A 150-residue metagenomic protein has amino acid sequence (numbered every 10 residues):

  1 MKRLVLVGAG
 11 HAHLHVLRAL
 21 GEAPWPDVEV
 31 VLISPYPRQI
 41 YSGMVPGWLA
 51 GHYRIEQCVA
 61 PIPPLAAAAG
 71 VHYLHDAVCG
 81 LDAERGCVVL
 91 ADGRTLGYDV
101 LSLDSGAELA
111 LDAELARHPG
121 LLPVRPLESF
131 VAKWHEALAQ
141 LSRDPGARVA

Functional and structural regions predicted by a protein language model:
M1-H72, A150: Beta1-alpha1 glycine-rich phosphate/pyrophosphate-binding loop at the start of Rossmann-like nucleotide-binding domains
G70-V149: FAD-binding core/adjacent interface of flavoenzyme oxidoreductases
